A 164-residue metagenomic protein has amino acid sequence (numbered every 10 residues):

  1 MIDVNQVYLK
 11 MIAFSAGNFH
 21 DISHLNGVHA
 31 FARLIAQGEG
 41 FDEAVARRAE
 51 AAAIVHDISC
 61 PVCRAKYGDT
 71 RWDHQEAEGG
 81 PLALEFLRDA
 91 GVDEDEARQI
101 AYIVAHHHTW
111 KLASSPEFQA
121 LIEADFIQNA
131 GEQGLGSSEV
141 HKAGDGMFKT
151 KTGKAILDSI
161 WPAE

Functional and structural regions predicted by a protein language model:
M1-K10, A53-S59: Short alpha-helical hairpin
I2, A13-D42, V55, V92 (+1 more regions): Divalent metal-dependent phosphate-bond-processing catalytic cores, especially two-metal-ion Mg2+/Mn2+ enzymes that act
A16-G27, A65-E78: Active-site metal-coordination segments of metallo-dependent hydrolases
V28-F31, D73-D89: An active-site-proximal "capping" alpha-helix that borders the catalytic cofactor pocket
Q37, C60-R64, L84-R88, V92 (+1 more regions): Short helix-capping and hinge/turn segments at secondary-structure transitions, especially at repeat and domain
A46-G68, G79, A101-H108, D125: His-Asp-centered metal-binding catalytic motifs of divalent-metal-dependent phosphohydrolases/nucleases
